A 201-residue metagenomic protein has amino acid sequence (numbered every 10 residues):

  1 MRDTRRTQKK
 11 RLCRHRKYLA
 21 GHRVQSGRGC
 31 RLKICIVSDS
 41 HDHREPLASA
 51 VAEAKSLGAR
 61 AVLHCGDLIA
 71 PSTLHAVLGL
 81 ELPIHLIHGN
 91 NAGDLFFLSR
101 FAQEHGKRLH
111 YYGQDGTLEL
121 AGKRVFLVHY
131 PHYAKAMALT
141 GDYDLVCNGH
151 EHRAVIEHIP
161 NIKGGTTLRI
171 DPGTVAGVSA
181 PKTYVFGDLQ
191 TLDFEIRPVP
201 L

Functional and structural regions predicted by a protein language model:
T4-T7, A20: Ala/Thr-enriched low-complexity intrinsically disordered regions
K9-K10, K17: Polybasic, lysine-rich low-complexity intrinsically disordered segments
H15-G79, P83, G93-L95, S99-R100 (+2 more regions): N-terminal active-site segment of His-dependent metallophosphoesterases
V24-Q25, A52-E53, T73-H75, D115-G116 (+3 more regions): Short, flexible, glycine/charge-rich loop motifs used to bind or transfer phosphoryl groups or to couple energy/partner
S38-D42, G66-L68, G89-A92, Y130-H132 (+2 more regions): Active-site metal-binding loops of divalent metal-dependent hydrolases
H85, R124-F126, Y130-L201: Conserved beta-sheet core of the metallophosphoesterase superfamily
L120-A121: Structural motif
